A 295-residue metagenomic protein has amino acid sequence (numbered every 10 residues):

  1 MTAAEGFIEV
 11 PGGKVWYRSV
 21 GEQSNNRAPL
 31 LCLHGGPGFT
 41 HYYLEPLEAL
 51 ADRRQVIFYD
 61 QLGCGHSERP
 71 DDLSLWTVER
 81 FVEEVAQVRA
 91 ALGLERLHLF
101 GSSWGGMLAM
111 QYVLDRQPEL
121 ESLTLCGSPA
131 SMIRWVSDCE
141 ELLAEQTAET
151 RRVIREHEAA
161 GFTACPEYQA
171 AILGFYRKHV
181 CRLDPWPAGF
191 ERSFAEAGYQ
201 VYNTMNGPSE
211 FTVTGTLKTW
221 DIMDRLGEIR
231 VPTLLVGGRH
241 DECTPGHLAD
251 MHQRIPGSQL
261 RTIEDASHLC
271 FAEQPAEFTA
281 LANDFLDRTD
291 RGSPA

Functional and structural regions predicted by a protein language model:
M1-K14: N-terminal cap/lid segment of alpha/beta-hydrolase-fold proteins
G13-P70, S74: Conserved HGGG/HGGXW glycine-rich cap/lid loop of the alpha/beta-hydrolase fold
I57-W104, L108, A280: Active-site loop/oxyanion-hole signature of alpha/beta-hydrolase fold enzymes
E95-D138: Conserved hydrolase catalytic core segment
E121-T163: Flexible "cap/lid" loop of the alpha/beta hydrolase fold
Q146, R152-V231, D250: Alpha/beta-hydrolase
T216-A266: Conserved loop-alpha-helix segment in the C-terminal half of the alpha/beta-hydrolase fold that carries the catalytic
G257-A295: Catalytic active-site module of serine/aspartate enzymes centered on a nucleophile-bearing elbow/loop
